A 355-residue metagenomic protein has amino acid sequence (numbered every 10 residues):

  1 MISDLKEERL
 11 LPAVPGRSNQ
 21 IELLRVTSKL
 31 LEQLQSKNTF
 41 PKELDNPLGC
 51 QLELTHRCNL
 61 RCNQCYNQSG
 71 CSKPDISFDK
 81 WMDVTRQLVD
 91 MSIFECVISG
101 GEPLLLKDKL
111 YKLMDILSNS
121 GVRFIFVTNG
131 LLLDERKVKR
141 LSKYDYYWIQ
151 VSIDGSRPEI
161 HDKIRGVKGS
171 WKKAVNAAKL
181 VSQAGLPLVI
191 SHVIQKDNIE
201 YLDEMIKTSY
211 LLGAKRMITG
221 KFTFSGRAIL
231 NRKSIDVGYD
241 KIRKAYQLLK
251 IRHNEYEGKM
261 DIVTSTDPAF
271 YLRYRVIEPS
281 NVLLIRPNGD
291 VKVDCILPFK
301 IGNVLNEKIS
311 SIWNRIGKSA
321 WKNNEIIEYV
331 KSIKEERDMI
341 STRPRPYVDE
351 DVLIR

Functional and structural regions predicted by a protein language model:
M1-D4, L10-L11, D154, E159-P279 (+3 more regions): Radical SAM enzyme [4Fe-4S]-AdoMet core and its adjacent flexible, acidic and glycine-rich loops/tails across
I2-P15, L23-L34, D294-R355: Flexible mid-to-C-terminal extensions adjoining Fe-S/redox cofactors in radical SAM and related proteins
I2-W148: Conserved alpha-helical substructure of the radical SAM core
S69, L88, K168, S209 (+4 more regions): Alpha-helix boundary/capping residues
F78-I98, L106-K221: Radical SAM/AdoMet-radical enzyme domain recognition
V89, S118, S142, Y210 (+4 more regions): Alpha-helix boundary recognition
